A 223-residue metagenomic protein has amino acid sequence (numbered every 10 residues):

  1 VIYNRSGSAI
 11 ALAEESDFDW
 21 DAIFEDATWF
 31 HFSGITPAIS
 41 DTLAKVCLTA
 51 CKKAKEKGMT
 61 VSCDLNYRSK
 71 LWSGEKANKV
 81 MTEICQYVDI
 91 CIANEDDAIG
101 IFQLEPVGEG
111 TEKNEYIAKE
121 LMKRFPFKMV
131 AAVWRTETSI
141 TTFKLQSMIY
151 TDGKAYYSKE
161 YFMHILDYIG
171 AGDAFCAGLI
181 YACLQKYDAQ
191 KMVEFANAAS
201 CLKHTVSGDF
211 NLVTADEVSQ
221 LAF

Functional and structural regions predicted by a protein language model:
V1-D41: Conserved phosphate-binding/catalytic loop of the ribokinase/pfkB sugar-kinase fold
S6, I35, N66-K70, D96 (+1 more regions): Active-site beta-loop-alpha junctions enriched in small/polar residues
F18, P37, R68, A98-I101 (+1 more regions): A generic structural signal for short hydrophobic patches within well-formed alpha-helices
L48, K52-E56, C85: Anion (oxyanion) recognition and catalysis
K53-T60, F125-K128: A short helix->loop->beta-strand "cap" motif at the edges of active sites that frequently abuts
V61-C63, C91: Hydrophobic faces of well-ordered beta-strands that scaffold small-molecule active sites in alpha/beta enzyme cores
L71-D152: Conserved phosphate/ATP/ADP-binding segment of small-molecule kinases
K159-F223: Conserved post-catalytic alpha-helical subdomain immediately downstream of the catalytic base and nucleotide-binding
